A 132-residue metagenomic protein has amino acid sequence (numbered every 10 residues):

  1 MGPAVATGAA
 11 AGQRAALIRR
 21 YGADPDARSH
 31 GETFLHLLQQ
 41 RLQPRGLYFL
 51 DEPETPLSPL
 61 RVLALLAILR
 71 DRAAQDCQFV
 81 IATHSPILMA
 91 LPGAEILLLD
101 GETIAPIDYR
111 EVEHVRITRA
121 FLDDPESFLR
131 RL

Functional and structural regions predicted by a protein language model:
G2-R28: Conserved P-loop NTPase mechanochemical-coupling segment
R20, R28-L50, L60-R72: GG-anchored amphipathic helix commonly corresponding to the ABC/SMC/Rad50 NBD signature/C-loop
H30, T83-S85: A short beta-strand-to-loop transition that corresponds to the Sensor-1 phosphate-sensing loop of AAA+ P-loop ATPases
L47, Q78-V80: Residue-level preference for the first positions of well-ordered beta-strands
D51, I81-A82: Conserved D-loop beta-strand region of ABC ATPase nucleotide-binding domains
E54-T55: Short loop immediately C-terminal to the Walker-B catalytic DE motif in ABC-type ATPase nucleotide-binding domains
L60-Q78, S85-L132: C-terminal lobe/lid and adjacent interdomain/linker elements of RecA-like ASCE P-loop ATPase modules
